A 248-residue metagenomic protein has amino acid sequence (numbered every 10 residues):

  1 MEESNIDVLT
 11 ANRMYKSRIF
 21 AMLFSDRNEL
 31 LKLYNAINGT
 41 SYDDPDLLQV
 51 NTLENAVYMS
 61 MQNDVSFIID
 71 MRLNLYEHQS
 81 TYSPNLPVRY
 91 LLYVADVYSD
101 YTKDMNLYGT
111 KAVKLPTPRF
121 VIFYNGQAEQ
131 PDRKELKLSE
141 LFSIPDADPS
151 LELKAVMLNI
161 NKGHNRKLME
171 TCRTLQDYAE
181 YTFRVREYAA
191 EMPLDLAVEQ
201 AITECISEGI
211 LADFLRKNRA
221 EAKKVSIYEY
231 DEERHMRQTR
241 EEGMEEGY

Functional and structural regions predicted by a protein language model:
M1-Y248: A general recognition-element feature
